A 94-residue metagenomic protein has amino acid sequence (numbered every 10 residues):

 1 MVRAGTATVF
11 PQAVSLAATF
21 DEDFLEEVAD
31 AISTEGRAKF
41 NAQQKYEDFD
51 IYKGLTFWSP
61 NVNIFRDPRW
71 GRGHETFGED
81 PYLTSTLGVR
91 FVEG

Functional and structural regions predicted by a protein language model:
M1-G94: Glycoside hydrolase catalytic-domain context in secreted enzymes
